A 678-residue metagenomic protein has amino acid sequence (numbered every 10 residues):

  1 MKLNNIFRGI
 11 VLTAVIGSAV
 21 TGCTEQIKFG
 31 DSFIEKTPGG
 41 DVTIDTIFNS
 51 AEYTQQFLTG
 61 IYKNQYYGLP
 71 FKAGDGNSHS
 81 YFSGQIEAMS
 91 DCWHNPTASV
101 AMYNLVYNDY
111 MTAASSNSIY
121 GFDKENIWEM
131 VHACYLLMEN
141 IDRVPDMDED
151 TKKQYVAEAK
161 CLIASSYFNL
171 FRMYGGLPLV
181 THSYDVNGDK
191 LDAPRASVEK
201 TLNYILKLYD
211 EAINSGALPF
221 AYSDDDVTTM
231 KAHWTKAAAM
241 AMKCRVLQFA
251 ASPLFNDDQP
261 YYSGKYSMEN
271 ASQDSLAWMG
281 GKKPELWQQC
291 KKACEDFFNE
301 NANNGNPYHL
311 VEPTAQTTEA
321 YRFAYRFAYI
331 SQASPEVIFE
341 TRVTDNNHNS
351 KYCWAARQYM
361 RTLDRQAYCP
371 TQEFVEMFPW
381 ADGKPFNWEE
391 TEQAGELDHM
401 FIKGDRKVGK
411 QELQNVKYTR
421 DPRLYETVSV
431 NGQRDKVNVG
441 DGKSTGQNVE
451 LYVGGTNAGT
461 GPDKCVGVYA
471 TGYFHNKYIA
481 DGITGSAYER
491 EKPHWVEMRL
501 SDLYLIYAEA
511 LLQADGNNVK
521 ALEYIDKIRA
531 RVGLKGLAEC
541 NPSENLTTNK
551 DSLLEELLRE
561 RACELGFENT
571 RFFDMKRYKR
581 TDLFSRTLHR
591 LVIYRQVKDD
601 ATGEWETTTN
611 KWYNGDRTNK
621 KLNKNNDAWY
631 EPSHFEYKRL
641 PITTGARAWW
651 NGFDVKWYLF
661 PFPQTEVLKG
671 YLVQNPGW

Functional and structural regions predicted by a protein language model:
M1-G22: Sec-dependent bacterial lipoprotein signal peptides
C23-I27, I127, L206, M230 (+9 more regions): Long, intrinsically disordered, low-complexity segments
T24-V100, L177, K236-A237, R245-N457 (+1 more regions): An aromatic- and glycine-enriched ligand-binding surface/loop that stacks and positions planar moieties
D41-G74, H94-Y174, D189-K231, I402 (+8 more regions): Conserved, well-structured interaction surfaces
